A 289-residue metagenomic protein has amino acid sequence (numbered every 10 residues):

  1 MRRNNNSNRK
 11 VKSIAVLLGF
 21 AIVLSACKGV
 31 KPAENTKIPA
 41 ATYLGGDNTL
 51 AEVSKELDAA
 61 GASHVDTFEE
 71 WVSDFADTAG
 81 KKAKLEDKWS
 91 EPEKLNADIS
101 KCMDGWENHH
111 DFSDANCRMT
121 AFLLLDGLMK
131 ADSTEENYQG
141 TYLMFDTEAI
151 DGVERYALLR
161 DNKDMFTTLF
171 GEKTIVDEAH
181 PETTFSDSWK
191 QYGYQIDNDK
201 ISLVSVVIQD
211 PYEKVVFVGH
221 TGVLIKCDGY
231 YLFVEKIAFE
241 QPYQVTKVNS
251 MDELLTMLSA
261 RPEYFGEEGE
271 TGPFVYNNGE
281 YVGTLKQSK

Functional and structural regions predicted by a protein language model:
R3-I14: Bacterial N-terminal signal peptides that target proteins for export
I14-A21: Sec-dependent N-terminal signal peptides
C27-K289: Cysteine-nucleophile amide-bond enzymes
